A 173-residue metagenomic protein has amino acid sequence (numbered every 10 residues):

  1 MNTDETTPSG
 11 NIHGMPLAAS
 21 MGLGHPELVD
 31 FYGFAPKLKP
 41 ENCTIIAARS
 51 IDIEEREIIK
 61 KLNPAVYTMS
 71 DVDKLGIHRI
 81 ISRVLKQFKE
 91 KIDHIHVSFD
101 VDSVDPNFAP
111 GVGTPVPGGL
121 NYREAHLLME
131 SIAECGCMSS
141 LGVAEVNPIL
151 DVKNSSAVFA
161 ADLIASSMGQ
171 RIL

Functional and structural regions predicted by a protein language model:
M1-F31, C135-C137: Active-site histidine-anchored catalytic micro-motif
S9-G10, F34-K39, K89: Solvent-exposed alpha-helices and their adjacent loops that cap or buttress functional pockets in soluble metabolic
H13-P16, K39, E55, I80 (+1 more regions): Internal, well-ordered alpha-helical segments in soluble enzyme and binding-protein domains
M21, N42, A47-S50, T68-S70 (+1 more regions): Short, structured patches in soluble enzyme cores that scaffold and shape functional sites
G24-L28, T44-D52, R79-I80, N121-H126: A general structural motif
A35-P40, I132-G136: Short, conserved loop/helix-junction motifs that constitute active-site signature segments in enzyme catalytic cores
I51-K61: Short, glycine/polar-rich helix-capping loops at beta-to-alpha or helix-loop-helix junctions that flank or form
L62-L173: Catalytic cores of soluble, metal-dependent hydrolases
